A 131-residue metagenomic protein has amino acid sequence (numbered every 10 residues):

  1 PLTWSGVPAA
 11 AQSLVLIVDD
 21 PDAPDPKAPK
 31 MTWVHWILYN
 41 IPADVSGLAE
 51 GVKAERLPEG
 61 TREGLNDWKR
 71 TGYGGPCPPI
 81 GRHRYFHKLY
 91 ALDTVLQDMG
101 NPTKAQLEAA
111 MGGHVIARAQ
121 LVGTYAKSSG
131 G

Functional and structural regions predicted by a protein language model:
P1-G131: N-terminus-centered regions that define maturation/targeting leaders and the start of the first functional domain
